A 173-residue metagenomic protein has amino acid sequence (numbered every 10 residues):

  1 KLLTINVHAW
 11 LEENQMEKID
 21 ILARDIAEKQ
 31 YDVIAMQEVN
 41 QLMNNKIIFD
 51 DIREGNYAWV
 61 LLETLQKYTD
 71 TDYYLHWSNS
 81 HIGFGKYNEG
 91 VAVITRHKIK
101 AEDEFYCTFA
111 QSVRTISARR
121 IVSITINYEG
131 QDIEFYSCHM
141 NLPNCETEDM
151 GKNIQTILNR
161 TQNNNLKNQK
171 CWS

Functional and structural regions predicted by a protein language model:
K1-V33, Y74-S173: Active-site regions of metal-assisted phosphoester/phosphodiester hydrolases, unifying DNase/endonuclease modules
Q15, V39-Q66, G83-N88: Metal-dependent catalytic neighborhoods of phosphoester/phosphodiester hydrolases
M36: A short beta-strand submotif of the Rossmann-like class I SAM-dependent methyltransferase core that lines
Y68-D72: Short helix C-cap/helix-to-loop transition motifs enriched in small/turn-promoting residues
